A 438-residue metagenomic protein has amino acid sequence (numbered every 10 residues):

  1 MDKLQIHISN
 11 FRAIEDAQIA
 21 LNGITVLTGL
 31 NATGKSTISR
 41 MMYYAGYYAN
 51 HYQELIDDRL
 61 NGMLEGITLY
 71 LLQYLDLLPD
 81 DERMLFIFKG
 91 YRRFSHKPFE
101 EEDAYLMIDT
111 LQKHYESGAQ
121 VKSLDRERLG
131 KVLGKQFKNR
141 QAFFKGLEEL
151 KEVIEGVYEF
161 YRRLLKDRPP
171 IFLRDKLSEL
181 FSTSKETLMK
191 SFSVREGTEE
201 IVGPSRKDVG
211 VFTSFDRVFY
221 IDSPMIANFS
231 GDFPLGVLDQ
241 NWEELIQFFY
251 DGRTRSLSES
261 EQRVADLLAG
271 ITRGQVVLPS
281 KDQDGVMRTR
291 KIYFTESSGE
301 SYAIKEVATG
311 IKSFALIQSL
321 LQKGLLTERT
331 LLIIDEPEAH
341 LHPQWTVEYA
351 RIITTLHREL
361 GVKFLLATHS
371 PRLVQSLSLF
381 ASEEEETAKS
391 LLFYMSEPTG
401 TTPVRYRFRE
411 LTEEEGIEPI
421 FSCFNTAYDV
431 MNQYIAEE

Functional and structural regions predicted by a protein language model:
M1-H51, L55, Y293-D429, Q433: Switch/communication elements of ASCE P-loop NTPase nucleotide-binding domains
Q5-H7, Y48-R329, Y406-E438: Phosphate-coordinating catalytic segments in nucleotide- and nucleic-acid-processing enzymes
